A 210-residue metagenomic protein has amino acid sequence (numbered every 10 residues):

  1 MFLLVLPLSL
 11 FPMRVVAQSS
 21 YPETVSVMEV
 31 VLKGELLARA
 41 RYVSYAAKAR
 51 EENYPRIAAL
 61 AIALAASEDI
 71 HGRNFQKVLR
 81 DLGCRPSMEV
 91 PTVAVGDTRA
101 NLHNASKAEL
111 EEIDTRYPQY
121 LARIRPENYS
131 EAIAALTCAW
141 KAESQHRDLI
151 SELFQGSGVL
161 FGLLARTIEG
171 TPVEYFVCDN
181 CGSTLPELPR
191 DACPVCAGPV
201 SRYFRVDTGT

Functional and structural regions predicted by a protein language model:
M1-S9: Bacterial N-terminal signal peptides
V16-T210: Non-heme di-metal
